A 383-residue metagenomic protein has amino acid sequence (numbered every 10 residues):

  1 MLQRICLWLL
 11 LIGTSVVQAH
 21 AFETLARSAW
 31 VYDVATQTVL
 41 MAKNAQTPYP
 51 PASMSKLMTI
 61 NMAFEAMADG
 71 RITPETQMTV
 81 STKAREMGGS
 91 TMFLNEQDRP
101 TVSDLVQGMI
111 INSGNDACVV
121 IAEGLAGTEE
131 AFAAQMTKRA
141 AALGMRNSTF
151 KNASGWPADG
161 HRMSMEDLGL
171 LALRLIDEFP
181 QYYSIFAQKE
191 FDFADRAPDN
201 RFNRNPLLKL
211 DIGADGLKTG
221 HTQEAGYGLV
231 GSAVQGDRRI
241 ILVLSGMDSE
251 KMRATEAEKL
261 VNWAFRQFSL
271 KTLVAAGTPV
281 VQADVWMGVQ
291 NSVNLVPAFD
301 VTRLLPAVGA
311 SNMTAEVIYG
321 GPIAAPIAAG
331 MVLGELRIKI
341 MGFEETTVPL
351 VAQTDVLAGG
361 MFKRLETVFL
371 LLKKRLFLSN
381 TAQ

Functional and structural regions predicted by a protein language model:
R4-S15: Bacterial N-terminal signal peptides
L10-I12, H20-F22, A42, A233 (+2 more regions): Sterically constrained small-residue positions within well-ordered secondary structures of folded domains
V16-H20, T314: Residue-level detector of intrinsically disordered, flexible termini and proteolytic processing junctions
A19-P180, F191: Active-site-adjacent loops and short helices of periplasmic peptidoglycan-processing enzymes
M145-T149, P157-Q383: Domain-terminus/edge residues, biased toward the C-terminal soluble/receptor-binding domains of extracytoplasmic
